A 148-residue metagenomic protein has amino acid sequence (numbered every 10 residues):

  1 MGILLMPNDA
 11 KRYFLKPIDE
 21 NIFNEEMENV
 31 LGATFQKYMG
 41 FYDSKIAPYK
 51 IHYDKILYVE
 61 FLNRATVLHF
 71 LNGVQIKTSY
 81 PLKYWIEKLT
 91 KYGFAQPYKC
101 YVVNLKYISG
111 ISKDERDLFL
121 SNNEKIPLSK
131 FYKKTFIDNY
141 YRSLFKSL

Functional and structural regions predicted by a protein language model:
M1-Y13: Alpha4 helix (beta4-alpha4-beta5 surface) of REC/receiver domains from two-component response regulators
K16: A Lys-centered signature of the CheY-like receiver
E20-L148: Basic, polyanion-interacting recognition surfaces, primarily in bacterial LytTR/OmpR-type DNA-binding effector domains
